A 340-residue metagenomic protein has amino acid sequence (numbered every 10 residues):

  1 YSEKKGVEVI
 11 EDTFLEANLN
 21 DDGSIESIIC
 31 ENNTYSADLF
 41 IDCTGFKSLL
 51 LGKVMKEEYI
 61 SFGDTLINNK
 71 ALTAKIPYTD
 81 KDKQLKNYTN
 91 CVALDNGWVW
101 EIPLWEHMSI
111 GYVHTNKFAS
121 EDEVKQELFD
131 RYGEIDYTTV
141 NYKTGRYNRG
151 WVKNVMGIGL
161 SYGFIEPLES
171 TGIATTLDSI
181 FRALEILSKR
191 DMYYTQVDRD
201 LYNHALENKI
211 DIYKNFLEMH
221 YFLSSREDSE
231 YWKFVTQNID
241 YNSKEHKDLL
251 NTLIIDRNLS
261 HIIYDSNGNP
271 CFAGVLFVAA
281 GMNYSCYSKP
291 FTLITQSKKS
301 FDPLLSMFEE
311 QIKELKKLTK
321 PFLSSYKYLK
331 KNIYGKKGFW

Functional and structural regions predicted by a protein language model:
Y1-E127, I180: Predominantly flavin-linked oxidoreductase catalytic cores and closely associated redox partners
N20, Y142, C271: Residue-level signal for threonine
N20-E26, R149-K153, S225-R226: A short, glycine/Asx- and small/polar-enriched loop/turn that sits immediately N-terminal to a beta-strand
D21, Y59-I60, K70, S120 (+8 more regions): A sequence-level detector of short, solvent-exposed, charge-rich linear segments
F40, Y59, W98-W100, Y142 (+3 more regions): Tryptophan-centered motif/residue detector
W105, H114-Y221: FAD/FMN-dependent oxidoreductases across multiple families
E185-W340: Long, low-complexity C-terminal extensions of enzymes
